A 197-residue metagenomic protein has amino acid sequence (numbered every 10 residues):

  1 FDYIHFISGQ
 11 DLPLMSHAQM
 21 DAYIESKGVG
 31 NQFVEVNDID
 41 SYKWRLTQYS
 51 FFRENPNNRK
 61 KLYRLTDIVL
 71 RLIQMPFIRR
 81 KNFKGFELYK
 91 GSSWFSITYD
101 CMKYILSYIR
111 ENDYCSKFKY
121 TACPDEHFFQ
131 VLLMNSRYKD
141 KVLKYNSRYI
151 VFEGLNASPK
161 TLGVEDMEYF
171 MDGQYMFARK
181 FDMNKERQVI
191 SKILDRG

Functional and structural regions predicted by a protein language model:
F1-G197: ER/Golgi luminal nucleotide-sugar-dependent glycosyltransferases, focusing on the catalytic module
